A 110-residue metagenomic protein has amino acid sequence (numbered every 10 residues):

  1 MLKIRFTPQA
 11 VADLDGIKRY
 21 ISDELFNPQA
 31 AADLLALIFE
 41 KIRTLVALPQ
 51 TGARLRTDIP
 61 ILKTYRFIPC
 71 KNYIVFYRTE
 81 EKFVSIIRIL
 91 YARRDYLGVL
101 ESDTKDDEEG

Functional and structural regions predicted by a protein language model:
K3-I61, D106-G110: Basic, Lys/Arg-enriched alpha-helical interface segments
L48-F83: Basic/aromatic recognition patch in beta-strand/loop cores that engages polyanionic ligands
C70-I74, R78-G110: Enriched for short, Lys/Arg-rich terminal
